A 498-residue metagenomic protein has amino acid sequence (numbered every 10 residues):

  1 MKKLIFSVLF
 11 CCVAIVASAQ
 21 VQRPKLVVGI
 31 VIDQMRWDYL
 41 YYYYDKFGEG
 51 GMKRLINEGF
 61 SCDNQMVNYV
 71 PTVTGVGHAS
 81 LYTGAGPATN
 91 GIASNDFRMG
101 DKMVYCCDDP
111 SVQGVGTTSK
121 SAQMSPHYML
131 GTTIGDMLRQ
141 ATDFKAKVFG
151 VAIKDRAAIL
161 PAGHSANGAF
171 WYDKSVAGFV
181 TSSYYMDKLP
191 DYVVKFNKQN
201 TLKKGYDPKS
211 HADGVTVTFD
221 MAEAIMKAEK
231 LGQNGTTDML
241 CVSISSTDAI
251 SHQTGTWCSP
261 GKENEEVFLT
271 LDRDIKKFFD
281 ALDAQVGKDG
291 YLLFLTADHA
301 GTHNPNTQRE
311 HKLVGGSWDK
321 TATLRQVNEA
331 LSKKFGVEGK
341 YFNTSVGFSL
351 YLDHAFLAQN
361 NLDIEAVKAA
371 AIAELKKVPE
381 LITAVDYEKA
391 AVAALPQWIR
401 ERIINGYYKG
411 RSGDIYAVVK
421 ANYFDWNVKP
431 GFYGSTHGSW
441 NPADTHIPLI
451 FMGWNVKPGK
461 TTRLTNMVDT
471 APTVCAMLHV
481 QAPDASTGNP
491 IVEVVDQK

Functional and structural regions predicted by a protein language model:
M1-R23: Bacterial Sec-dependent N-terminal signal peptides
V21-R23, Y41-T132, K154-F170: Active-site nucleophile/metal-coordination loop of metallo-enzymes that catalyze phosphate/sulfate and related
F47, N64, V73, N95-Q123 (+5 more regions): Secreted, luminal/periplasmic, and some membrane-associated catalytic domains that remodel anionic oxygen-ester
T117-Y206: A contiguous, mid-domain pocket- or channel-lining segment that forms the substrate-recognition surface
G131-Q140, G347-V385, R463-N489, D496: Non-catalytic, well-ordered alpha-helical segments in soluble enzyme domains
R139-Q140, K145-A152, A158-P161, V215-A249 (+1 more regions): Active-site regions of oxyanion-processing enzymes, predominantly non-cytosolic
I159-F170, K230-L271, T307-R309: Active-site His/acidic residue clusters
A322-N361, S435-L478, V492-K498: Substrate-binding rim/cap in mid-to-C-terminal beta-strand-loop elements of soluble/periplasmic
